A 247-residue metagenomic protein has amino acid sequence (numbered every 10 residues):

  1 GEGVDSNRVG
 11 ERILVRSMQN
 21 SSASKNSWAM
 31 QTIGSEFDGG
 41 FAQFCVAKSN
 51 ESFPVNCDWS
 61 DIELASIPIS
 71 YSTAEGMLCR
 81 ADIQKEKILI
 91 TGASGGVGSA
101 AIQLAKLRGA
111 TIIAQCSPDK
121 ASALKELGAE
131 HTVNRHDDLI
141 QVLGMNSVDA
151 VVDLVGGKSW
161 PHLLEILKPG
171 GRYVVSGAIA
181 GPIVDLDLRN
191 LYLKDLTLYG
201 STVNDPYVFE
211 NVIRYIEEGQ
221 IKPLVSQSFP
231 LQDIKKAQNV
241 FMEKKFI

Functional and structural regions predicted by a protein language model:
G1-S22, D58-W59: Glycine-rich beta-strand-centered segment in the early N-terminal region that forms part of a ligand/cofactor-binding
R12, K87, T111, G171-R172 (+1 more regions): Short glycine-centered segments of the SAM/dcSAM-binding site in methyltransferase folds
L14, D149-V152, V174: N-terminal Rossmann-like NAD(P) cofactor-binding module of classical short-chain dehydrogenase/reductase
A29-M30, K158-L224: Glycine-rich phosphate-binding loop and adjacent beta-alpha segment of Rossmann(oid) nucleotide-cofactor-binding
E36-F41, C57-R80, S94, A100 (+2 more regions): A glycine-rich, Thr/Ser-enriched phosphate-binding loop motif common to dinucleotide/cofactor-binding enzymes
G76, P206-I247: C-terminal hydrophobic helical "lid"/dimerization subdomain of Rossmann-like NAD(P)H-dependent oxidoreductases
I88-G92, S176: Conserved N-terminal Rossmann-fold NAD(P)-binding element of oxidoreductases
I90-T91, K106-P161: Adenosine-nucleotide cofactor-binding segment
